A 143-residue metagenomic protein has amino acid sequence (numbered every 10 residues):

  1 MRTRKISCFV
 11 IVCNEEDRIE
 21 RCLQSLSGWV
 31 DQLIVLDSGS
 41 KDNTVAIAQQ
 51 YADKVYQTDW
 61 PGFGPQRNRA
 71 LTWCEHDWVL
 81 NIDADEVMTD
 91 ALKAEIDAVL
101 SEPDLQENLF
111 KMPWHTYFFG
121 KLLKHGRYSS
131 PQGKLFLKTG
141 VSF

Functional and structural regions predicted by a protein language model:
M1-S25: N-proximal low-complexity "stem/linker" segments adjacent to membrane-targeting elements
E20, D42-Y51, A91-L92: Acidic helix N-cap motif at the loop->helix transition within catalytic regions of sugar-transfer enzymes
Q24-L33: Short, acidic, metal-binding catalytic loop of nucleotide-sugar glycosyltransferases
S25, D37-A46, D83: A conserved acidic beta->alpha catalytic loop
W29, Q50-Y51, C74, P131: Short, structured coil segments at secondary-structure junctions
L36, T58, L80-A84: Catalytic metal- and UDP-sugar-binding loop of GT-A-like glycosyltransferases, i.e., residues flanking the conserved
V45-W73: Conserved donor nucleotide-binding strand/loop of the catalytic core
G64-L71, D77-I82, T89-F143: Catalytic-site signature of metal-activated, phosphate-bearing donor transferases, centered on the GT-A/GT-A-like
